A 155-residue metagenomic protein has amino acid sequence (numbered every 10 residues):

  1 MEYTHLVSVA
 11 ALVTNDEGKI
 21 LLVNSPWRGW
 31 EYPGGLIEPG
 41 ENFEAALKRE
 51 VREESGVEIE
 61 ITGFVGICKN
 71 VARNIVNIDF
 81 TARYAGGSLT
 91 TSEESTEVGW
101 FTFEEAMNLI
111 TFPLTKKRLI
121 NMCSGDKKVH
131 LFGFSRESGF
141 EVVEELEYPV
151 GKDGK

Functional and structural regions predicted by a protein language model:
M1-I20: Conserved N-terminal beta-strand and adjoining loop/helix that marks the start of the Nudix/MutT-like hydrolase domain
S8-V9, N42, T96: Short loop/turn microsegments at loop-to-beta-strand junctions
A11, F64, F80-A82: A structural signal for short, well-ordered beta-strand segments
T14-K19, W27-G29, V71-R73, Y84-S88: Short, charged/polar surface micro-motifs in flexible loops or helix N-caps
N15-E53, L146-K155: Conserved Nudix-box catalytic region and its N-terminal flanking loop in Nudix hydrolases and closely related
W30, T96-K155: Nudix hydrolase/Nudix homology domain
E58-G66: A short coil-to-beta-strand element that immediately follows conserved catalytic motifs
K69-L89, G99, F103, K117-N121 (+1 more regions): Active-site-adjacent beta-strand/loop module that shapes the phosphate/pyrophosphate-binding cleft
